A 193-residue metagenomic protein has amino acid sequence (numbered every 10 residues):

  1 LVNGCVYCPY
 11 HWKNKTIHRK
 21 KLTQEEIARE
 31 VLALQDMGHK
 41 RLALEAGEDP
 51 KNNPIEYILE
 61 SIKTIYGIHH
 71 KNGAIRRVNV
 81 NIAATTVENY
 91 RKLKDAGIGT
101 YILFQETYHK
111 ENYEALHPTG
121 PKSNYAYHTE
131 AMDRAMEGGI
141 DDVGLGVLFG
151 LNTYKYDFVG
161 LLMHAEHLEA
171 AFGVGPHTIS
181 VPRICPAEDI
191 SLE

Functional and structural regions predicted by a protein language model:
L1, K15, L42-E56, P186: Glycine-rich, proline-tolerant flexible connector loops at the mouths of alpha/beta enzymes
L1-E26: Canonical Radical SAM [4Fe-4S] cluster-binding loop centered on the CxxxCxxC motif and its immediate flanking residues
K13, E106-K110, I184: Short connector loops/turns at beta-strand edges and beta->alpha or beta->beta junctions
K13-K21, K51-E56, Y113-Y125, S191-E193: Glycine-rich tight-turn/loop motif centered on a GG-T
A28, D36, K40-L42, I55-L148: Radical SAM/AdoMet-radical enzyme domain recognition
A46, G99-T100, Q105, A126-I190: Conserved C-terminal portion of the radical SAM core fold that forms the substrate/S-adenosylmethionine-binding
K51-N52, V87-E88, K110-E111, L151-Y154 (+1 more regions): Flexible loop/turn segments at secondary-structure boundaries
